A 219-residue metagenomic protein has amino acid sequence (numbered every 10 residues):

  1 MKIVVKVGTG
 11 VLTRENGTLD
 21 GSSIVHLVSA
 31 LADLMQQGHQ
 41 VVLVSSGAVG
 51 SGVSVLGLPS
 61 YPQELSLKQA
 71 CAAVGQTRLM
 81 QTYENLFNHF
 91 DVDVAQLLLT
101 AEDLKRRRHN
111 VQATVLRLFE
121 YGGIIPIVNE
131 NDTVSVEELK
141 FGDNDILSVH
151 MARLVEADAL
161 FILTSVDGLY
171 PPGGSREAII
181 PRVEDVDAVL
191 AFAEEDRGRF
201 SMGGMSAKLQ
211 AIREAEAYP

Functional and structural regions predicted by a protein language model:
M1-Y218: Nucleotide/pyrophosphate-binding catalytic subdomain
